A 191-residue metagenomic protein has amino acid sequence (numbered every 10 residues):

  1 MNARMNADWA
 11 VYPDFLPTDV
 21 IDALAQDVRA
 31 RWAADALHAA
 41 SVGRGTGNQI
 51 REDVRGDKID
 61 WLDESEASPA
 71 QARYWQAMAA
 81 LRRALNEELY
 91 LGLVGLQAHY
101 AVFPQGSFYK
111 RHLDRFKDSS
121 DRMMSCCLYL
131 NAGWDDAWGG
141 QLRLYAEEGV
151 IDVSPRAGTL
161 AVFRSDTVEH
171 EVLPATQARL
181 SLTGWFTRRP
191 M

Functional and structural regions predicted by a protein language model:
M1-S125, Y129-L160, D166-M191: Fe(II)/2-oxoglutarate oxygenase catalytic core
